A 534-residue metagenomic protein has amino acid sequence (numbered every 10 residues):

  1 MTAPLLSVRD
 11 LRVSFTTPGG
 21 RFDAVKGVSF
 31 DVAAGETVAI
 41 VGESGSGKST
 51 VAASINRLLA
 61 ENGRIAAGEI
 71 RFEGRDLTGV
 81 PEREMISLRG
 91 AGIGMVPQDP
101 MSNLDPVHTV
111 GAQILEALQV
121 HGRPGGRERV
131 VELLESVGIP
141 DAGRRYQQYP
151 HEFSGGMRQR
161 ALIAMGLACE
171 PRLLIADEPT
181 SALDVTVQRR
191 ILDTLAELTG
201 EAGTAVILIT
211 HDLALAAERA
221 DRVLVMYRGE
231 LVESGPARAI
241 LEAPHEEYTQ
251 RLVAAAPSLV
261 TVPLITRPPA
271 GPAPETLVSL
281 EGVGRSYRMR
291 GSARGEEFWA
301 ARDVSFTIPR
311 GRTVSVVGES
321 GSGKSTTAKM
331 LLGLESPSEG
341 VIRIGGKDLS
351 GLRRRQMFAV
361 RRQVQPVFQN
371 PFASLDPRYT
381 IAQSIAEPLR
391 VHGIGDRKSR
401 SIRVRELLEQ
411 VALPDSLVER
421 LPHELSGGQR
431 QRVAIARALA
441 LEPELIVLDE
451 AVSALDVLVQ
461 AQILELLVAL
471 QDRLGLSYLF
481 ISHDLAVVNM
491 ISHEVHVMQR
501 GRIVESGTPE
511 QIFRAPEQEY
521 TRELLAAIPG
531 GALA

Functional and structural regions predicted by a protein language model:
M1-V260, R267-A534: ABC transporter nucleotide-binding domains
